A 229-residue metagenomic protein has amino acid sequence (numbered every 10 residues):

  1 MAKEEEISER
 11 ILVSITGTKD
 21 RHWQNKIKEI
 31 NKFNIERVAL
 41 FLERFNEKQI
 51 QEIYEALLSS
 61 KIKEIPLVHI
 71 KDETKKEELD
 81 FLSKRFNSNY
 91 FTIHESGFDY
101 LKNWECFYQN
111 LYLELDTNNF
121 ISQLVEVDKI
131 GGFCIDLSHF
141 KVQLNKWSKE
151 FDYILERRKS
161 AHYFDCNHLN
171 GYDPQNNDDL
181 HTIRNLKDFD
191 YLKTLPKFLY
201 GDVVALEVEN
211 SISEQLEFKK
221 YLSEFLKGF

Functional and structural regions predicted by a protein language model:
M1-I15, D20-N34, Q51-E52, K61-I62 (+3 more regions): Histidine-acidic metal/acid-base catalytic patches
G17, I35-N46: A short beta-strand-loop structural module common to alpha/beta enzyme folds
Q24-N25, Y54-G132, V142: Active-site acidic/histidine proton-transfer and metal-coordination neighborhood in alpha/beta enzyme cores
A39-F41, H69, E207: Conserved beta-strand segments of the P-loop GTPase G domain that flank and frequently precede/overlap
L42-R44, D116-N118, L137-N145: Short, acidic/turn-prone active-site loops that include or flank metal/cofactor- and phosphate-binding residues
E43-Q49, E73, H168: Short active-site-proximal "capping" loops at secondary-structure junctions
R44, G97, H139, D173 (+1 more regions): Flexible, active-site-proximal loop/turn residues at the rims of small-molecule/cofactor binding pockets and catalytic
V68, L113-L115, I135-S138, N167-L169 (+1 more regions): Active-site flanking residues adjacent to catalytic metal/cofactor-binding acidic residues
